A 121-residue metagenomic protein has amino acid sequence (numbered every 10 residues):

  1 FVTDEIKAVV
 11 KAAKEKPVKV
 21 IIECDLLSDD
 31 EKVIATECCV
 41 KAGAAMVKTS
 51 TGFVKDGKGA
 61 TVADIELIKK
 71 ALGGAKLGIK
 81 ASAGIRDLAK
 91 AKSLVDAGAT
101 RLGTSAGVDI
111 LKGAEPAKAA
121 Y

Functional and structural regions predicted by a protein language model:
F1-I79, D87-G113, A120-Y121: Alpha/beta enzyme core
